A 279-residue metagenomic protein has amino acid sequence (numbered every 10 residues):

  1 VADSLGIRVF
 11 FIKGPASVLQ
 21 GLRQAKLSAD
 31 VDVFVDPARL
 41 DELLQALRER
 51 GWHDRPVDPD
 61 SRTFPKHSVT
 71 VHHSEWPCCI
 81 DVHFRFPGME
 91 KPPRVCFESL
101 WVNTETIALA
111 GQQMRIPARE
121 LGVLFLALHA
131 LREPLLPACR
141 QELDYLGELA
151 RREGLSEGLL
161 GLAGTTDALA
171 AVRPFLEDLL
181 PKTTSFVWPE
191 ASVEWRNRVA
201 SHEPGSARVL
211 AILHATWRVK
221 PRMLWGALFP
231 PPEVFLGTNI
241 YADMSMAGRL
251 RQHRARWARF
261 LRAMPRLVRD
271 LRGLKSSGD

Functional and structural regions predicted by a protein language model:
V1-A29, V35-D279: Conserved NTP-donor binding/palm subdomain of two-metal-ion nucleotidyltransferases/polymerases, i.e., the charged
